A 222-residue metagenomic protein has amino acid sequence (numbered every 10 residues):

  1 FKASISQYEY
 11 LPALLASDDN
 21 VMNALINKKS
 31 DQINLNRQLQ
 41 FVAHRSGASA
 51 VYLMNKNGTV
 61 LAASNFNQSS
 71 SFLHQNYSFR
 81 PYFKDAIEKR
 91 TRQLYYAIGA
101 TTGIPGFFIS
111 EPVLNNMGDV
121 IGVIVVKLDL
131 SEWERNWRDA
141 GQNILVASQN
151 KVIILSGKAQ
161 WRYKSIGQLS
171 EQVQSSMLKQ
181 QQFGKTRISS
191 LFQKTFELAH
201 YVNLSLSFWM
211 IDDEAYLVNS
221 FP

Functional and structural regions predicted by a protein language model:
F1-I26: Juxtamembrane extracytoplasmic/periplasmic/luminal helical "stalk" adjacent to the first N-terminal
P12, S49-L53, N143-L145: Short, hydrophobic-rich beta-strand element in sensory/regulatory alpha-beta domains
N23-A24, G58-N65, I153-G157: Amphipathic coiled-coil signal-relay and dimerization helices
Q32-R45, V123-L178: Solvent-exposed, extracytoplasmic
M54, L114-N115, A147: Core beta-strand residues in small-molecule sensory/regulatory alpha/beta domains
L61-N136: Extracytoplasmic/periplasmic ligand-binding sensor regions of membrane-associated signaling proteins
F83-Q93, Q142-Q149, E171-S190: Short, solvent-exposed cationic patches
V173-P222: Extracellular/periplasmic juxtamembrane segments that couple receptor/chemosensory ectodomains to their
